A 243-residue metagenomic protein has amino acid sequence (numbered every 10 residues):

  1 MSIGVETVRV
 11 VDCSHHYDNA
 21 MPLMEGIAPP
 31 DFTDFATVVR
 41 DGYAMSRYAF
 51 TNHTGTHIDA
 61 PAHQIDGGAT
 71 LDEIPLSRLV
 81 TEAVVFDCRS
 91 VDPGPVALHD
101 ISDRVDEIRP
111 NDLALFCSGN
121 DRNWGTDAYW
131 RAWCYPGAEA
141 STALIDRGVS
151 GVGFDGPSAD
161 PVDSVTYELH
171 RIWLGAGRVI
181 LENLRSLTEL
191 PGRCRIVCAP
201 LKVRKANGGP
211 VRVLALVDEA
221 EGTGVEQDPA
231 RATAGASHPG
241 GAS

Functional and structural regions predicted by a protein language model:
M1-S243: Active-/binding-site microenvironments in catalytic and ligand-binding cores
